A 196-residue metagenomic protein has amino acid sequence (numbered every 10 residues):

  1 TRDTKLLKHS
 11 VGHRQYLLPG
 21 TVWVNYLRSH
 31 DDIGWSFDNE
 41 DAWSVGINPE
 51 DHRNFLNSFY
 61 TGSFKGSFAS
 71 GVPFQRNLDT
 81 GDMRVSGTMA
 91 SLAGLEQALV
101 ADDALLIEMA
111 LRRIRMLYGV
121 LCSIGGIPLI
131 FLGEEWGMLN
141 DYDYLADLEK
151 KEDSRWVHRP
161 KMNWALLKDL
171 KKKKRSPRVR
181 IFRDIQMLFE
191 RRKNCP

Functional and structural regions predicted by a protein language model:
T1-P196: Active-site and adjacent substrate-binding regions of carbohydrate-active enzymes
